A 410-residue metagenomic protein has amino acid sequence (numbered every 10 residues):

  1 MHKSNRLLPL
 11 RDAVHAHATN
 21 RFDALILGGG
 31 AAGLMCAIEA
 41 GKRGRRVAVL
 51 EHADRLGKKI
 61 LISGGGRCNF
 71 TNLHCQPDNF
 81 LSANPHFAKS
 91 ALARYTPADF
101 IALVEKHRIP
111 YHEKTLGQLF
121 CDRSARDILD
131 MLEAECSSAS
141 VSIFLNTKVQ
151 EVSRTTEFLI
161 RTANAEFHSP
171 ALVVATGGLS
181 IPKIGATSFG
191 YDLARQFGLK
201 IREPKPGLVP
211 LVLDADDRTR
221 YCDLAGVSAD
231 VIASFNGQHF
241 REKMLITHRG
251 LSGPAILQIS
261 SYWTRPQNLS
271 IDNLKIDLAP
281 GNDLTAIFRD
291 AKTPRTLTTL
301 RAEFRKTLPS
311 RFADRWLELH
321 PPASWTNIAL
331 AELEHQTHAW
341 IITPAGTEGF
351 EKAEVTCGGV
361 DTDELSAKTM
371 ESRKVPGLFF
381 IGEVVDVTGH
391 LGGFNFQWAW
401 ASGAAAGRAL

Functional and structural regions predicted by a protein language model:
F22-V49, A406-L410: N-terminal Rossmann-like FAD-binding beta1-loop-alpha1 element of flavoenzymes
L25-L27, L50, V149, F167-K183 (+3 more regions): Short hydrophobic core segments
G41-G65: Glycine-rich FAD pyrophosphate-binding loop
D54-L56, L61-I62, F70-P77, P110 (+2 more regions): An anion/pyrophosphate-binding glycine-rich loop and adjacent beta-alpha core in soluble alpha-beta enzymes
G65-E113: Glycine-rich active-site loop/strand segments that organize a redox cofactor
R94-A171: Feature captures the FAD/FMN-dependent oxidoreductase FAD-binding
L145, D314-T388: A glycine-rich dinucleotide-binding beta-alpha-beta segment and adjacent secondary-structure elements that constitute
A171-A215: Glycine-rich loop(s) and the adjacent beta-strand/alpha-helix scaffold that form part
